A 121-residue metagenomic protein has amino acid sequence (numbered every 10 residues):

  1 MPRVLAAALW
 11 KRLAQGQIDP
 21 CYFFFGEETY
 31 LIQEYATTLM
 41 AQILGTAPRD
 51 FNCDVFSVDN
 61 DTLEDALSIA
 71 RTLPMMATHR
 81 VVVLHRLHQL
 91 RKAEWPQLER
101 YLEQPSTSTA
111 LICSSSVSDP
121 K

Functional and structural regions predicted by a protein language model:
P2-A7, D19-Y22, T29-Q33, T37-K121: Non-catalytic interfacial helical region
A6-A14: Pre-Walker A adenine-sensing motif
